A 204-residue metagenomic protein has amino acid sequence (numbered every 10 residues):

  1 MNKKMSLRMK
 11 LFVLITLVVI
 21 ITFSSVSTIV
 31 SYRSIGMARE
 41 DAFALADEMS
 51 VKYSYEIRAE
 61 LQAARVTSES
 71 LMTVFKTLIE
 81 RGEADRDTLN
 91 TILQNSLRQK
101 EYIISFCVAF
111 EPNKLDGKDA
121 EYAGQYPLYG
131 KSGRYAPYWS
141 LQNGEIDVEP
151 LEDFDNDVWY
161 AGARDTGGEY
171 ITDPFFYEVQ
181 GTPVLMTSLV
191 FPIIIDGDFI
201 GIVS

Functional and structural regions predicted by a protein language model:
M1-M5: Short, Lys/Arg-rich, polar N-terminal cytosolic tail immediately upstream of the first transmembrane signal-anchor
L7-I15, V19-D87, I92-N95, Y102: Juxtamembrane extracytoplasmic/periplasmic/luminal helical "stalk" adjacent to the first N-terminal
A46, Q62, E80, S105 (+3 more regions): Short linear functional motifs in flexible/disordered or boundary regions
E56, L71-V74, L78, I92-K100 (+6 more regions): Structured segments of extracytoplasmic/periplasmic soluble domains in secreted or envelope-associated proteins
R98-P183: Extracellular/periplasmic ligand-sensing ectodomains of membrane signal-transduction proteins
T182-S204: Conserved beta-strands of PAS-like sensory domains
